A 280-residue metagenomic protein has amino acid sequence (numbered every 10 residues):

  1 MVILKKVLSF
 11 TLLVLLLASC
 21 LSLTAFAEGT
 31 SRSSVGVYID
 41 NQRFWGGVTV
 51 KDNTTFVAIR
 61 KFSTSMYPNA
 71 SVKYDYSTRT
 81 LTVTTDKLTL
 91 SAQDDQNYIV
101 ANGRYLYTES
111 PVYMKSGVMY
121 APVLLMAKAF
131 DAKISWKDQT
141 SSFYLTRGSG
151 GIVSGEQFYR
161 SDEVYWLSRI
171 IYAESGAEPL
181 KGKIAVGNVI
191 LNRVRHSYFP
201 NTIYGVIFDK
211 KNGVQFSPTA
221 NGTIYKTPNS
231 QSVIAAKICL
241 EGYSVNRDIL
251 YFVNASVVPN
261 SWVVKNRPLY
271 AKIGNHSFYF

Functional and structural regions predicted by a protein language model:
M1-V2, V189: General helical secondary-structure elements
V2-S168: Primary recognition of N-terminal secretory signal peptides and signal-anchoring hydrophobic helices
G151-F280: Bacterial extracytoplasmic/cell-wall-associated proteins, especially those involved in peptidoglycan
